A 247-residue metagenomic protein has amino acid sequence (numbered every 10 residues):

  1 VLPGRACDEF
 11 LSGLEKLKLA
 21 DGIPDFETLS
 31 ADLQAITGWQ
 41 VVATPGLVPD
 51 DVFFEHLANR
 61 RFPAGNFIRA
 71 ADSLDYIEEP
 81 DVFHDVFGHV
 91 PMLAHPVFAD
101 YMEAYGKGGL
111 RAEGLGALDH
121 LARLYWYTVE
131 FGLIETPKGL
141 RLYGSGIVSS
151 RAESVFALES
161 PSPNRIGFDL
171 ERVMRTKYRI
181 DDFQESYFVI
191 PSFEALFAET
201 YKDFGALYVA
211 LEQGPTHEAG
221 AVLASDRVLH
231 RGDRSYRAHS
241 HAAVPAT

Functional and structural regions predicted by a protein language model:
V1-L93, V173, E185-T247: The feature captures two recurrent sequence modes
D72-A198: A contiguous, surface-oriented mixed alpha/beta subdomain in the mid-to-C-terminal portion of proteins that forms
